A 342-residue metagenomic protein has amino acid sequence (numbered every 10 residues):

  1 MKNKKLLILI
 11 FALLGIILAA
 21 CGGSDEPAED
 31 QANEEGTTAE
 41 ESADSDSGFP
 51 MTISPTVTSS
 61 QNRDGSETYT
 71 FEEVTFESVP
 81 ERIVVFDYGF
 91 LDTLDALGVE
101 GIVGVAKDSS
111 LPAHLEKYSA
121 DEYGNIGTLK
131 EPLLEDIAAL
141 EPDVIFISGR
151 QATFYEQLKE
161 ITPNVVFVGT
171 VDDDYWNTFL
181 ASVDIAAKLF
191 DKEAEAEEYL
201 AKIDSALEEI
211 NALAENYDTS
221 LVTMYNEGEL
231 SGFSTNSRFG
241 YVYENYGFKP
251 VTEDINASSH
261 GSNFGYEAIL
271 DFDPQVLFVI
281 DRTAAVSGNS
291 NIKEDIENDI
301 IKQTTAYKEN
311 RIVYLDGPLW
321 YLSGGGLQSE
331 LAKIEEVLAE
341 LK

Functional and structural regions predicted by a protein language model:
M1-I8: Bacterial N-terminal signal peptides that target proteins for export
L6, G22-G89, A194-L221, S287-N291 (+2 more regions): Bacterial Sec-exported substrate-binding components of ABC uptake systems
I17-A20: C-terminal motif of bacterial Sec signal peptides marking the signal peptidase cleavage site
R82, K188, Q275-K342: Structured C-terminal subdomain patch of bacterial secreted/periplasmic proteins
R82-D136: A short, structured surface patch at a secondary-structure boundary
S109-H114, S234-G261: Alpha-helical, coiled-coil/dimerization segments enriched in small aliphatic residues
E141-I147, P163, I269, D273-L277: Proline-aspartate-enriched helix->loop->beta-strand connector
Q157, I161-E227, W320-K342: Extracytoplasmic substrate-binding proteins
